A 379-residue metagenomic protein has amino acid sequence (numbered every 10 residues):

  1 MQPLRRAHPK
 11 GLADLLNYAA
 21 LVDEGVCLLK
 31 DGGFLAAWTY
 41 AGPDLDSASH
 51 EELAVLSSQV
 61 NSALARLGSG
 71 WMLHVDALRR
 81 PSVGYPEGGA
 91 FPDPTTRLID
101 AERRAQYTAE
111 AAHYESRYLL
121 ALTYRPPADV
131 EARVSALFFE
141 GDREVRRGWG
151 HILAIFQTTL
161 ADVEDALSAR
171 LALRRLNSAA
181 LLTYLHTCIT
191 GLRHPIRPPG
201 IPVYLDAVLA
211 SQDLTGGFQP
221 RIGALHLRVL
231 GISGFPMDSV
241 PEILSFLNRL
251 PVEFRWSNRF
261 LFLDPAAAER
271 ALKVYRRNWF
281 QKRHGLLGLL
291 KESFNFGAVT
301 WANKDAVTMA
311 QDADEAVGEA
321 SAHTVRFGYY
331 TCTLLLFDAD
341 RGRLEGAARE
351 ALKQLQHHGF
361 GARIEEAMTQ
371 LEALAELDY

Functional and structural regions predicted by a protein language model:
M1-Y379: Extended, folded cores of ATP/NTP-driven motor/assembly subunits in large transport and secretion machines
